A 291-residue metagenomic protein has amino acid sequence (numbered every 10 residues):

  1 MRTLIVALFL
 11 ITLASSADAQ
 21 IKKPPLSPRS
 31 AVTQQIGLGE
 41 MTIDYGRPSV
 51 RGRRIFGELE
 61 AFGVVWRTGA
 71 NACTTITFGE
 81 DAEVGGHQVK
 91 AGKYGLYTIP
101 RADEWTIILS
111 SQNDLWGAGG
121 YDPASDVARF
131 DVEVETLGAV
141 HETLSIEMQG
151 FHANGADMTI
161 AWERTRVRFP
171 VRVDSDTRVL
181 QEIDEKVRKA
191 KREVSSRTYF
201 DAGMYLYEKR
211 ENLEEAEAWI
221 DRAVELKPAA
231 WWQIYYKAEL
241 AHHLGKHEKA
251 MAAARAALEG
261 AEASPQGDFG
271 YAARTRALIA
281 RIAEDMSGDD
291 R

Functional and structural regions predicted by a protein language model:
T3-L13: Sec-dependent N-terminal signal peptides
S15-A19: Sec/Tat signal peptide C-region and signal peptidase I cleavage site
Q20-Q35, N71-E80: Short acidic, Pro/Gly- and aromatic-enriched capping/linker segments at domain boundaries
E40-A91, T98-V194, P228: Extended, well-structured beta-strand/loop surface patches that form recognition or cofactor-anchoring regions within
D184-P228, W232, Y236-E239, G245-K246 (+1 more regions): Alpha-helical adaptor scaffolds
E214-E217, E248-M251, R255, A273-R276: Conserved positions within tetratricopeptide repeat
H243-A253, L278-R291: Alpha-helical linker/edge segments of TPR/alpha-solenoid repeat scaffolds and analogous pre-/post-domain helices
